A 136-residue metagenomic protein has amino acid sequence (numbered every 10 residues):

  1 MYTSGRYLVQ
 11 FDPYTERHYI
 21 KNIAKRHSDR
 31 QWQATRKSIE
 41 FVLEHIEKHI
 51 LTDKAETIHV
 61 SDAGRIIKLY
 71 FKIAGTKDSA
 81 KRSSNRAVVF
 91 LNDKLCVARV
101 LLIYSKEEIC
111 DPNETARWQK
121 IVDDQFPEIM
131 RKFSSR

Functional and structural regions predicted by a protein language model:
M1-L43, M130-R136: Arg/Lys-rich, positively charged N-terminal/basic patches that mediate binding to nucleic acids
M1-T3, S61, N92: A generic structural signal for short, solvent-exposed coil/turn residues that cap or connect secondary-structure
S4, G64-I66, S84: A general secondary-structure signal for short beta-strands and their flanking turns/coil in non-transmembrane regions
V9, N22, V60-S61, E107-E108 (+1 more regions): Alpha-helical interaction segments
Q33-K37, T57, K106: Residue-level signal for alpha-helical context at structural boundaries
L43, E47, D93-C96: Short alpha-helix boundary/capping elements
H45-K77: A short, surface-exposed loop/turn module that caps and links secondary-structure elements
A74-R136: Enriched for short, Lys/Arg-rich terminal
